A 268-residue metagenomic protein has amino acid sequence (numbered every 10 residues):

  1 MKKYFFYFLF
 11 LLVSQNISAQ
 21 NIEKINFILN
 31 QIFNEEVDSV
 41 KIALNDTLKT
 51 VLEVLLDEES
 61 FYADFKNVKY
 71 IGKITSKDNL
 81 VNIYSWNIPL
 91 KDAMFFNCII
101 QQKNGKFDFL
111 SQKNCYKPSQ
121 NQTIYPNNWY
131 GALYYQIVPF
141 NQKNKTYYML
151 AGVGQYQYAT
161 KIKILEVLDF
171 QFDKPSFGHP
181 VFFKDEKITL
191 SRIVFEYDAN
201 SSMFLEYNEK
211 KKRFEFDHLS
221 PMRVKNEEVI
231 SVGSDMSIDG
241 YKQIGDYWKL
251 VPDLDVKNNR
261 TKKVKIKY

Functional and structural regions predicted by a protein language model:
M1-I28: Bacterial Sec-dependent N-terminal signal peptides
Q20-N87, D92: Start-of-domain marker
L80-N87, T146-G154, K212-H218: Short beta-strand elements that form the blades of beta-propeller/WD-repeat-like and other beta-sheet-rich scaffold
F96-N104, I164-F172, G233-G245: Beta-propeller blade signature
F96-N141: Short N-terminal edge-element motif at the start of the domain
D108-Y116, S176-E186, L250-V256: Beta-propeller fold detector
I124-Q142, Y156, S176-Q243, I266-Y268: Short aromatic loop motif centered on NTY/YTY
Q136-F172: Hydrophobic, aromatic-enriched interface-forming segments
